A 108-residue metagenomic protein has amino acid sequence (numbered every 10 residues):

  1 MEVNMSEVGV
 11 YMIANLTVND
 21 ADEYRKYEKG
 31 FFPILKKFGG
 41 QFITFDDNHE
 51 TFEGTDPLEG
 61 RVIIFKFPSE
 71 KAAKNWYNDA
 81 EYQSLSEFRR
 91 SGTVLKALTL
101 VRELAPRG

Functional and structural regions predicted by a protein language model:
M1-A80, R102-G108: Short S/T/G/P-rich N-terminal loop/turn motif that feeds into the first structured element of a domain
M5, E87, T99: A contiguous, well-structured "functional interface" segment within a domain
R61, K66, R89-R90, K96: Basic side chains
K74, E81-S91: C-terminal structural segments of small proteins and small subunits
R90-G108: C-terminal end-helix/capping segment
